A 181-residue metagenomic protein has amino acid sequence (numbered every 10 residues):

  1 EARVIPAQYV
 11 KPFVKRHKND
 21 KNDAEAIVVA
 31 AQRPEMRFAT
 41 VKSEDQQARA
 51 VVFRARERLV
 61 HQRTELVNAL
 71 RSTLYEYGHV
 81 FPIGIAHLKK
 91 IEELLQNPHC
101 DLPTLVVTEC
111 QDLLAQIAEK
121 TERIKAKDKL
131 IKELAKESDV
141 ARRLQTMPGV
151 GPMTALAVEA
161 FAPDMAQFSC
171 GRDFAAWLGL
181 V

Functional and structural regions predicted by a protein language model:
E1-V181: A detector of single, family-specific signature residues that are central to catalytic or substrate-handling motifs
